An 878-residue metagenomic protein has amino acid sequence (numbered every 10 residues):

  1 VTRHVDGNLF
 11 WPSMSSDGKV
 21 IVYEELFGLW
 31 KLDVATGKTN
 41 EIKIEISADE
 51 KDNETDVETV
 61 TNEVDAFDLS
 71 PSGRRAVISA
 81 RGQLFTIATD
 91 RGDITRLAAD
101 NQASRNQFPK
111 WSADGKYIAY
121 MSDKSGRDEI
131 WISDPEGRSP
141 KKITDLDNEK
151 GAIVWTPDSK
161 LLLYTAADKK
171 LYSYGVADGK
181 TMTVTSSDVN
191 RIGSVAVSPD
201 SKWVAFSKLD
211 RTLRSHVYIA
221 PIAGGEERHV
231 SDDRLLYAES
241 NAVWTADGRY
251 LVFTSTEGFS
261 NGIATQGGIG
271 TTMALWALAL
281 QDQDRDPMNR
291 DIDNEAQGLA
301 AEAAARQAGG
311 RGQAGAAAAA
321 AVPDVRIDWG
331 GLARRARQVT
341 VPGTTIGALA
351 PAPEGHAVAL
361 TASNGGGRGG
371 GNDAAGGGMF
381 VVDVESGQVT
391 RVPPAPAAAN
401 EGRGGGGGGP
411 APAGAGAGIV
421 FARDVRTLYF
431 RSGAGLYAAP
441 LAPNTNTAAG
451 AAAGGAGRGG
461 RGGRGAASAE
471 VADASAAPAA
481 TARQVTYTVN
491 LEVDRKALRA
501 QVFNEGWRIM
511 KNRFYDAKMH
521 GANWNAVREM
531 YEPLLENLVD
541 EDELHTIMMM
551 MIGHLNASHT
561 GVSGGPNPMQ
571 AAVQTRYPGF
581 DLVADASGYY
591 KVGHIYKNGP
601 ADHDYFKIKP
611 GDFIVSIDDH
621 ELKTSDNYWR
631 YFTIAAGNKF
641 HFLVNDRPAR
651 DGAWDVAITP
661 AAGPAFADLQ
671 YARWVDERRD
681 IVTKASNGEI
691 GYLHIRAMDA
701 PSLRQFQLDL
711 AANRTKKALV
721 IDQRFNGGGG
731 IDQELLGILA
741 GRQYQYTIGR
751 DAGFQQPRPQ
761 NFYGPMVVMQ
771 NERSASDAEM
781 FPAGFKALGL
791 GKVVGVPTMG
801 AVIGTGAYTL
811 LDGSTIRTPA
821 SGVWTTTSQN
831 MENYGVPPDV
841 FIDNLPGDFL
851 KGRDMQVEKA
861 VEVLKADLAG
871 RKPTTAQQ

Functional and structural regions predicted by a protein language model:
R3-F10, K19-V34, K38-E41, E45-D52 (+14 more regions): A flexible loop/linker signature enriched in serine peptidases of the S9 family
P12-K19, F67-R74, F108-Y117, I153-L161 (+4 more regions): Blade-terminus and WD-like Trp-Asp/Gly-His loop motifs, strongest in beta-propeller folds
A48-V64, V325-P342: A short helix->beta-strand "capping" segment at the edge of beta-propeller domains
S70-V77, G82, T86-I87, G331-T390 (+11 more regions): Long hydrophobic segments that form regular secondary structure
E302-A321, G366-A374, A399-P412, G450-E470: Disordered, low-complexity segments in secreted/periplasmic proteins that are enriched in proline
E536-Y590, R650-R678, V861-E862, A866-Q878: Extended, small/polar residue-biased N-terminal targeting/export presequences and adjacent propeptide/linker tracts
A572-T624, D699-A700, S821-G822: PDZ/PDZ-like domain segments forming the peptide/carboxylate-binding groove, activating on the N-terminal beta-strands
H594, N598-P600, V615-L811, D848-Q856 (+2 more regions): Cleft-lining beta-strand/loop regions that shape enzyme active-site pockets
